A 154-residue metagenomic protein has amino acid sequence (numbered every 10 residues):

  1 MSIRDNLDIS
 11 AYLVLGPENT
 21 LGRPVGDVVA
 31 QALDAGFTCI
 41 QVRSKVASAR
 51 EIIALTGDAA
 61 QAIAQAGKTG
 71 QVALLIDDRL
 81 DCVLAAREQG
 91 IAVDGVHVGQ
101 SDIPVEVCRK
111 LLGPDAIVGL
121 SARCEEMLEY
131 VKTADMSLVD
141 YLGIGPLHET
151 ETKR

Functional and structural regions predicted by a protein language model:
M1-H97, G113-E125, V131-D140: Conserved N-terminal beta1-alpha1 strand-loop-helix module at the mouth
V42, H148-R154: A short acidic, helix-capping loop that chelates divalent metal ions and anchors anionic groups
G99, D140-L147: Non-cysteine beta-strand/loop elements that form the S-adenosyl-L-methionine
I103-P104: Acidic/glycine-enriched connector segments
V107, E129-Y130: Non-catalytic alpha-helical scaffold/packing segments enriched in small hydrophobic residues
V107, G143, T150-T152: CoA-thioester-processing core
